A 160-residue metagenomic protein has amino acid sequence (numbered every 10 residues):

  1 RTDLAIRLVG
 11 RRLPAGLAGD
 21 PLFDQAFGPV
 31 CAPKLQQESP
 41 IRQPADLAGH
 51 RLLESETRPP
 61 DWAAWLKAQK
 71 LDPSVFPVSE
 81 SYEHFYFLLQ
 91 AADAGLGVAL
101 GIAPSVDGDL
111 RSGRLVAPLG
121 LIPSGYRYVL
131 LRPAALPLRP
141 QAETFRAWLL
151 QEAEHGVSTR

Functional and structural regions predicted by a protein language model:
R1-R51, T57-P60, L66-S81: Acidic, Gly/Pro-rich loop/turn segments at junctions of secondary structure
V30, L100, L131-P133: Short hydrophobic/aromatic beta-strand micro-patches that form the beta-sheet surface supporting nucleotide- or nucleic
K34-L35, S105, L136: Short, well-ordered alpha-helical scaffold segment located in the soluble/lumenal catalytic or ligand-binding core
Q36-Q37, L53, D107, V116: Nucleotide phosphate-binding site architecture
P40, L66, L110, L119 (+1 more regions): Short, flexible helix/strand-to-coil boundary loops that buttress conserved ligand/catalytic motifs in alpha/beta
W62, G108, G125-R127: Generic structural signal for helix capping and beta-alpha/helix-loop junctions
S74-A117, P123: Hydrophobic hinge/microswitch elements
L121-T159: A late-sequence structural motif
